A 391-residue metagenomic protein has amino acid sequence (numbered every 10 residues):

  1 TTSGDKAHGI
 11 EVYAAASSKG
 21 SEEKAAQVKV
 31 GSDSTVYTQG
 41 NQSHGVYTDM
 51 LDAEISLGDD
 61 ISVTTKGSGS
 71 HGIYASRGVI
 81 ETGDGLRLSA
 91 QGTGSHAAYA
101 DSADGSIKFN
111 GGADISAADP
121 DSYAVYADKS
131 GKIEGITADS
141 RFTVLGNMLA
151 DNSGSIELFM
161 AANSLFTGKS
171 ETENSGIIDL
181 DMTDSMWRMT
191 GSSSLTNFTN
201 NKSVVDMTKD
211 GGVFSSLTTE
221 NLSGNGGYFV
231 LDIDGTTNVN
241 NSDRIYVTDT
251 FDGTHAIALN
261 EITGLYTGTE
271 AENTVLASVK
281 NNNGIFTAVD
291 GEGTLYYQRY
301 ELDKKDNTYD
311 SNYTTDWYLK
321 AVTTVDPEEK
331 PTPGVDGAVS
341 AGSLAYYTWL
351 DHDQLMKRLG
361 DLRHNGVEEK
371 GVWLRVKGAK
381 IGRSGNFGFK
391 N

Functional and structural regions predicted by a protein language model:
T2-A26, T38-D49, T64-R77, S89-D101 (+4 more regions): Extracellular beta-strand/beta-solenoid scaffold signature
S18, E54, I133, V239 (+3 more regions): Residue-level signal for secondary-structure boundary sites
K24, S32, D52, D59 (+7 more regions): Extracellular Ser/Thr- and Pro-rich, acidic-biased low-complexity repeat/linker "stalks"
V30, V275-A277, V372-W373: Extended hydrophobic secondary-structure segments that form protein cores and membrane-embedded regions
G78, G105, Y126, D316-W317 (+1 more regions): Terminal non-domain segments
A103-D121, Y126-A256, N260, L265-T323: Extracellular beta-solenoid/beta-roll
V325-N391: Outer membrane beta-barrel translocator domains of Type V secretion systems
